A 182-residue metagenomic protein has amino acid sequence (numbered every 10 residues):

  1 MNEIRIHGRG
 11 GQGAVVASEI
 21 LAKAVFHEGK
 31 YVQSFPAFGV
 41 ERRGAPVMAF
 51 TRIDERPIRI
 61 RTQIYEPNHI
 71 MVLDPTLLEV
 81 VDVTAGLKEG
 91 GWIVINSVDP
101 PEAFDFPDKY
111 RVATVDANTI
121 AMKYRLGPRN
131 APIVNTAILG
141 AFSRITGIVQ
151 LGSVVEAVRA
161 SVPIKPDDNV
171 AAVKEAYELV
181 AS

Functional and structural regions predicted by a protein language model:
M1-S182: Active-site cofactor/cluster-binding pocket
